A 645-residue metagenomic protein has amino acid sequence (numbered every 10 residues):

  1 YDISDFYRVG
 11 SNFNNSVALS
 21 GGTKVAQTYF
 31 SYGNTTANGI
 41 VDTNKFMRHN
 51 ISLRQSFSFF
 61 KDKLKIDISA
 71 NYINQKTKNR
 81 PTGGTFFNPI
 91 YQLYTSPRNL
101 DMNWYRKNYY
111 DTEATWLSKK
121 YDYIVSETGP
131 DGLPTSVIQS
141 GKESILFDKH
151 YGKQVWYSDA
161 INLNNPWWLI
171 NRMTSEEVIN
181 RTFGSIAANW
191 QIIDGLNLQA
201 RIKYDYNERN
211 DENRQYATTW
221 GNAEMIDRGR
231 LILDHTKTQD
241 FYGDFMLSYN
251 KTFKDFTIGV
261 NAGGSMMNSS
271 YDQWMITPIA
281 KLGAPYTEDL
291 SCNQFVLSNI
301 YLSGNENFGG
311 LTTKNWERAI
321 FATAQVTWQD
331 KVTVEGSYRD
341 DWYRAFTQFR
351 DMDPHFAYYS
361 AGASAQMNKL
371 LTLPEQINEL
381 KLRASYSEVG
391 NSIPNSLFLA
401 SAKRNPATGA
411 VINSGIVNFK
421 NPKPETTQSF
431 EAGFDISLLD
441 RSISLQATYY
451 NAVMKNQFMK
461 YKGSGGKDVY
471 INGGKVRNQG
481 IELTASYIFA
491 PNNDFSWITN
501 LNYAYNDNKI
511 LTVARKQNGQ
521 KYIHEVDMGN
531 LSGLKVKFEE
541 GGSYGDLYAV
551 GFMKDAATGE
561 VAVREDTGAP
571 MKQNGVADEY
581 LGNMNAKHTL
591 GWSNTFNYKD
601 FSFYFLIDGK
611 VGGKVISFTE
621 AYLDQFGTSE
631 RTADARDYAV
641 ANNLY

Functional and structural regions predicted by a protein language model:
Y1, R80-W104, N108-T128, G132 (+6 more regions): Conserved small-residue
Y1-T43, D62, R80-T82, N99-E176 (+4 more regions): Residues embedded in well-ordered regular secondary structure
I3, A223, Y343, K610-Y645: Extracytoplasmic gating/loop element in the C-terminal half of outer-membrane beta-barrel translocons and assembly
F6-Y7, N14-T36, I40, S52-S58 (+5 more regions): Predominantly transmembrane beta-strands of Gram-negative outer membrane beta-barrel pores used for transport
F13, R48-H49, R54-F60, S69-N74 (+4 more regions): Extracellular/periplasmic, surface-exposed regions of secreted and cell-surface proteins
T36, P570-M571, K610-G612: Short, surface-exposed beta-strand-loop junctions and turns on beta-sheet-rich folds
I40, T77, A345-F346, V615: Extracytoplasmic/secreted cell-surface and envelope-processing proteins
L581-F618: Glycine-rich, aromatic-lined ligand/substrate-binding cores of catalytic and carbohydrate-binding domains
